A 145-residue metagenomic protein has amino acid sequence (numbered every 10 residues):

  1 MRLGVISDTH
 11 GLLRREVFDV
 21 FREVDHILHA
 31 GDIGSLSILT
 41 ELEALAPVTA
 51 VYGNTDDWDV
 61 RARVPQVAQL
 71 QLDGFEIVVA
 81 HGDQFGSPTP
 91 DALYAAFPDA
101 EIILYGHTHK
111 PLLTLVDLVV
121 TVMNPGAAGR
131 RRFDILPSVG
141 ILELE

Functional and structural regions predicted by a protein language model:
M1-G4, Q69-V78, V116-V122, L144-E145: Beta-strand-turn-beta hairpins that frame and shape the catalytic cleft of phosphate-ester-processing enzymes
M1-V48, D56-Q69, G74, I135-S138: N-terminal active-site segment of His-dependent metallophosphoesterases
V5-S7, H26-D32, T49-N54, V79-H81 (+2 more regions): Active-site neighborhood of phospho(di)ester-bond hydrolases with catalytic His/Asp-centered motifs
S37-I38, L42, W58-R61, V78 (+3 more regions): Short acidic/glycine-rich loop or secondary-structure boundary segments that cap or lie
T49, F85-E145: Conserved beta-sheet core of the metallophosphoesterase superfamily
T49-D91, A95-D99: Helix-adjacent hinge/juxtasegments
